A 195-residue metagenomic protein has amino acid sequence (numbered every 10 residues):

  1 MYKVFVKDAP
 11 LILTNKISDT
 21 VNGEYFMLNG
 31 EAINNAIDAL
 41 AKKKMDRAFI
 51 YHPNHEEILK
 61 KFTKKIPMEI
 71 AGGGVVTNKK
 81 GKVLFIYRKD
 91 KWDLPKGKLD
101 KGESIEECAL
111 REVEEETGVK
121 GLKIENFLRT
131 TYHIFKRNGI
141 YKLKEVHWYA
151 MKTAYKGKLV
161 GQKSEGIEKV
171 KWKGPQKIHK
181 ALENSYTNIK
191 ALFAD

Functional and structural regions predicted by a protein language model:
M1, A71, K144-W148: Short hydrophobic/aromatic beta-strand or adjacent loop that forms the aromatic wall/cage of a ligand/substrate-binding
M1-D8: Short, hydrophobic/proline-enriched secondary-structure or compact coil segments at domain edges
L11-I12, D19-V21, K91-D93, T187-N188: Short, surface-exposed beta-strand-loop junctions and turns on beta-sheet-rich folds
T14-I37: Short, flexible N-terminal segments of the mature chain
Y25-M27, T77-E114, V119: Conserved Nudix-box catalytic region and its N-terminal flanking loop in Nudix hydrolases and closely related
G30-G73: Acidic, metal-coordinating catalytic segment for phosphate/diphosphate chemistry, firing primarily on the Nudix
L99-T187: Unchanged
N188-D195: Charged phosphate-binding loop/patch that engages nucleotide di/tri-phosphates or the phosphate backbone of nucleic
